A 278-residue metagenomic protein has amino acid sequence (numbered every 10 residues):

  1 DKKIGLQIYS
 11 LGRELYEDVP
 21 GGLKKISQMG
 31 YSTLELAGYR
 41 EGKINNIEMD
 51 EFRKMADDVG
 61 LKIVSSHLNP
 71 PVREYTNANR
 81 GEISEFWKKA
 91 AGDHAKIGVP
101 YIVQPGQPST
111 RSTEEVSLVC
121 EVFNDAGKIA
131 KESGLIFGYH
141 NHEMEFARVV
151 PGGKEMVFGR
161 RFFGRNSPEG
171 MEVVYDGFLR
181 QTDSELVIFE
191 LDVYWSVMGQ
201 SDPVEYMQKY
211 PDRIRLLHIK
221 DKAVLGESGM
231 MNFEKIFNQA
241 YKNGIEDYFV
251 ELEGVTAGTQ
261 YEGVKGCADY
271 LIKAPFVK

Functional and structural regions predicted by a protein language model:
D1-G30, V157-F163, E172-L191, W195-K278: Histidine-acidic metal/acid-base catalytic patches
D1-P100, K131, S184, K265 (+1 more regions): N-terminal pre-domain/capping segments
L11-E17, L36-E48, P70-S84, P108-S117 (+4 more regions): Acidic-and-aromatic substrate-binding clefts and catalytic sites of carbohydrate-active enzymes
M49-D58, V122-E132, Y206, K235-Q239: Catalytic-core regions built around general acid/base machinery
D57-D58, E74-I188, Y261: Active-site acidic/histidine proton-transfer and metal-coordination neighborhood in alpha/beta enzyme cores
H67, H94, H140-H142, H218 (+1 more regions): Histidine (H) residue identity feature
